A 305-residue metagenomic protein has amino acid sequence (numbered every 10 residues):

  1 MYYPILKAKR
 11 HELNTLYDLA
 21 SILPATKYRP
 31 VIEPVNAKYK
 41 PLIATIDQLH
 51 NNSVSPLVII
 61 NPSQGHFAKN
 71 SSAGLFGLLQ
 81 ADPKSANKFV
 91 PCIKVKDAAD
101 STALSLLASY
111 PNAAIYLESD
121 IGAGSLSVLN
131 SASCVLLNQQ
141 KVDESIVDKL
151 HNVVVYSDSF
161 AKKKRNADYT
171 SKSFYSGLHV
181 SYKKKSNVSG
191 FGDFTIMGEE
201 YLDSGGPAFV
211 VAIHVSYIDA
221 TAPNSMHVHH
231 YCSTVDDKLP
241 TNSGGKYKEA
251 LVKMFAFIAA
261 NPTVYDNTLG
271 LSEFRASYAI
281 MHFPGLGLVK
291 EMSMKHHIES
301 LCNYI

Functional and structural regions predicted by a protein language model:
M1-T26, N36: N-terminal basic/disordered segments at the start of proteins
H11, P34-Y39, P62-A68, V95-T102 (+2 more regions): Short acidic, S/G/P-rich loop/turn micro-motifs used as interaction or catalytic elements
L16-S21, K40-S53: Histidine-anchored nucleotide/phosphate-binding helix
P30: Conserved, mostly hydrophobic/aromatic
Q48-P111: A broadly used, surface-exposed interaction patch
P83-K84, A114-N130, C134, S145-D148: Extended alpha-solenoid helical-repeat scaffolds
N130-L271: Long, charge-rich C-terminal accessory regions
A259-I305: Hydrophobic, glycine-enriched assembly/anchoring segments
